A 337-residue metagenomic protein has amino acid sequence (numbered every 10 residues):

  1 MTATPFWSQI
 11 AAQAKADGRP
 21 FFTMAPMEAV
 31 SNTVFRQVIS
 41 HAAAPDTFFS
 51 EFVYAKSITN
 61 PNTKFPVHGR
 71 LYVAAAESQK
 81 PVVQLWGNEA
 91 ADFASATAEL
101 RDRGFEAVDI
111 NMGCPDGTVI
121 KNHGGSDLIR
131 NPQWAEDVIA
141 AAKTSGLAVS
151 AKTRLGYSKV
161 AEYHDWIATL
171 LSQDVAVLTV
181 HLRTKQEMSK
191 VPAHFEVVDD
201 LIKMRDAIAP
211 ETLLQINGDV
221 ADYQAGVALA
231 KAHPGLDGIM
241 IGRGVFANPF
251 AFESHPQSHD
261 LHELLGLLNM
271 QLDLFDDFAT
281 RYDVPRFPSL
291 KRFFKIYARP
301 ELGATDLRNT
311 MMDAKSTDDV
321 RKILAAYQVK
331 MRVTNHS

Functional and structural regions predicted by a protein language model:
M1-G18, F22-T23, V34, T144 (+5 more regions): Alpha/beta catalytic cores of nucleotide-metabolism and tRNA/nucleoside-modifying enzymes
T2-A12, M27-E99: Glycine-rich, positively charged N-terminal anion/phosphate-binding segment
F22-A25, F48-S50, P81-L85, V108 (+4 more regions): Hydrophobic faces of well-ordered beta-strands that scaffold small-molecule active sites in alpha/beta enzyme cores
M27-A29, V53-A55, W86-N88, G113-P115 (+4 more regions): Active-site beta-loop-alpha junctions enriched in small/polar residues
T63-K64, A74, G117-D127: An active-site metal/cofactor-coordinating segment within enzyme catalytic domains
A94-V108, M112-N122, Q133-L214: Alpha/beta enzyme core
H123-I129, E187-M188, P256-S258: Short glycine-enriched, charge-decorated loop/helix-capping segments at active-site entrances that position
